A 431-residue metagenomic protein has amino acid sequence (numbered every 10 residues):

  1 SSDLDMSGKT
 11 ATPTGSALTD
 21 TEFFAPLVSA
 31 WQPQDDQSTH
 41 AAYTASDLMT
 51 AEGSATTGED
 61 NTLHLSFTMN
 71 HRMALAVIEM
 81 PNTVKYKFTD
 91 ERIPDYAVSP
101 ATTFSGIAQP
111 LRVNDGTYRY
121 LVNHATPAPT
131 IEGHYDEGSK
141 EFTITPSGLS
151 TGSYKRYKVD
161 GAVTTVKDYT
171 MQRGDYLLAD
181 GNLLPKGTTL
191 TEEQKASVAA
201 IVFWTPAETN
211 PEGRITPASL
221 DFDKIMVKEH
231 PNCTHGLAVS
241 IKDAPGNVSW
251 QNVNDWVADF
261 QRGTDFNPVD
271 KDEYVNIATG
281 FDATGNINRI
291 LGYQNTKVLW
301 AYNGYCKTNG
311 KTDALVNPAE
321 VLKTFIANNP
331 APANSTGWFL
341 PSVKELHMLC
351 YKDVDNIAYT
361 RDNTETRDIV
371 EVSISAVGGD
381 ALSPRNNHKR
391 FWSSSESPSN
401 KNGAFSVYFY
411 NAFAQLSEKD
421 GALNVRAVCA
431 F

Functional and structural regions predicted by a protein language model:
S2-L75, M80-T83, K158-V159: Short, low-hydrophobicity acidic/polar segments
S2-P26, K85-V163: Tryptophan-paired
A17-T19, T68-R72, A125, P231-C233 (+1 more regions): Solvent-exposed loop and beta-edge segments used for protein-protein assembly and interaction
W31-Y43, P127, E132-D136, P146-N334 (+1 more regions): Short, compositionally biased
L75-E79, A238-S240, G337-F339, F391-S393 (+1 more regions): Residues within well-ordered beta-strands of beta-sheet-rich folds
R119-L121, E320-K323, V354: A motif-centric signal for short, conserved binding hotspots located in accessible loops or intrinsically disordered
T234-G236, A333-W338, K344, H388: Loop/turn elements at helix/coil->beta-strand transitions in domains of secreted/extracellular proteins
V343-F431: C-terminal, surface-exposed recognition/capping segments
